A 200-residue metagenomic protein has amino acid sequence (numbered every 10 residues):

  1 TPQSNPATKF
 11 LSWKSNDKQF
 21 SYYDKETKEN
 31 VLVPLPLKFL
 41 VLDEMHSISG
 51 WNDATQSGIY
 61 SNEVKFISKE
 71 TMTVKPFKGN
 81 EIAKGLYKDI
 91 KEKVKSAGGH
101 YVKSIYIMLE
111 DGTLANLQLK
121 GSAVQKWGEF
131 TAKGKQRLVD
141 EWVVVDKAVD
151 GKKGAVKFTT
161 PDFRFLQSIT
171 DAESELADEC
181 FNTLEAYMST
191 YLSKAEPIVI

Functional and structural regions predicted by a protein language model:
T1-G112, K153-V156, F165-S168, E173-S174: OB-fold ssDNA-binding interfaces and closely related basic DNA-contact patches used across DNA replication/repair
L109, Q118-K120, D146-K147: Short His-Asn-centered micro-motif
T113-G134: Beta-strand/loop nucleic-acid-binding surfaces
G128-I200: Long, compositionally biased interface segments
